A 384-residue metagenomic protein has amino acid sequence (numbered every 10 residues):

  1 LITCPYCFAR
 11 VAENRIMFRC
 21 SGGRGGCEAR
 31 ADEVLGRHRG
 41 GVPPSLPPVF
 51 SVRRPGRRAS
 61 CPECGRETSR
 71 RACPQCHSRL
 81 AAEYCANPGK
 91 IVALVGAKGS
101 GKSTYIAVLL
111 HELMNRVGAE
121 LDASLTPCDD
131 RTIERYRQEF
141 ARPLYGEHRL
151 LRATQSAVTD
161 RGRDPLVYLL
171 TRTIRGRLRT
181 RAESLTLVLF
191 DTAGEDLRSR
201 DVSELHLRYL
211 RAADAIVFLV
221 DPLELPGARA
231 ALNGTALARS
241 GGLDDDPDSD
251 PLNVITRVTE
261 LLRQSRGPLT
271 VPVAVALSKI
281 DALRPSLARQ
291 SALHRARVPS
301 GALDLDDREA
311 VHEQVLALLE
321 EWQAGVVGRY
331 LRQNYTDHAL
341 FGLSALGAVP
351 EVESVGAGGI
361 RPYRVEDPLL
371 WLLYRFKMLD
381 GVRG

Functional and structural regions predicted by a protein language model:
L1-N87: Long, basic/Gly/Ser/Thr-rich N-terminal segments that mediate initial subcellular attachment or targeting
R54, R163-I216, L223-A231, S354: Switch II of P-loop NTPase G domains
A81-C85, M114-A153: Flexible phosphate/Mg2+-sensing switch loops adjacent to catalytic phosphate-binding sites
V92-L94: Hydrophobic anchor at the beta1->P-loop junction of P-loop NTPases
G99: Walker A (P-loop) phosphate-binding loop of P-loop NTPases
K102: Conserved lysine of the Walker
Y105-N115: A conserved segment at the C-terminal end of the G1
L207-G384: Conserved GTP-binding G-domain of TRAFAC-class P-loop NTPases and closely related GTPase folds
